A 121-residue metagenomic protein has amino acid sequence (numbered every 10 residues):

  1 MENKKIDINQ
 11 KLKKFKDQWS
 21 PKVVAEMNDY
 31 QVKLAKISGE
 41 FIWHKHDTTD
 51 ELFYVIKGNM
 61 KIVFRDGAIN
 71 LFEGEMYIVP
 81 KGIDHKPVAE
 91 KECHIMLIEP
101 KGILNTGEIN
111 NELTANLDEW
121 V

Functional and structural regions predicted by a protein language model:
M1-K33, E112-V121: A short, N-terminal "cap"/entry segment at the start of jelly-roll beta-barrel domains of the cupin/DSBH fold
Q18, Q31-D47: Conserved short histidine dyad/triad with adjacent acidic residue
N28, I56-K57, F72-E73, K91: A cytosolic small-molecule/anion-sensing beta-strand core signal
Y30-Q31, S38-E40, K57-K61, A68 (+1 more regions): Short, charged/polar surface micro-motifs in flexible loops or helix N-caps
Y30-V32, D50, C93: Change "...and in nucleic-acid phosphodiester-cleaving endonucleases..." to "...and in nucleic-acid processing enzymes
K36-I37, H46-V63, I98: Short, conserved beta-strand element in jelly-roll/cupin
R65-K81: Short acidic-glycine-tyrosine-enriched beta hairpin
K81-N110: Ligand-binding loop in jelly-roll beta-barrel domains
